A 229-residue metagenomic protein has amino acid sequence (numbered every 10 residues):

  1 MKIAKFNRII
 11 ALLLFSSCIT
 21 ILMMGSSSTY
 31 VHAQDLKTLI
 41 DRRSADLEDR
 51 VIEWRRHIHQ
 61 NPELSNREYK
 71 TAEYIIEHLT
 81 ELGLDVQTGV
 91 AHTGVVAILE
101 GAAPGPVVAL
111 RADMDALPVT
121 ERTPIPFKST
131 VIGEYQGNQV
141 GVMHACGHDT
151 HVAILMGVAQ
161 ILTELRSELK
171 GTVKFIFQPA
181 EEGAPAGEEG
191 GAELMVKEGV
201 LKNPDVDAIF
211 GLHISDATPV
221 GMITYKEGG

Functional and structural regions predicted by a protein language model:
M1-N7: N-terminal secretory signal peptides that target proteins for export/translocation
A11-S26: Bacterial N-terminal signal peptides
S17-T20, I125, Q160, Y225: Hydrophobic alpha-helical membrane context
G25, V31-A33: Boundary at the C-terminal end of the N-terminal hydrophobic targeting segment
Q34-H144, A153-G157, I161-G171: Acidic/His- and Gly-rich active-site-bordering loop/insert found across diverse amide/peptide-bond hydrolases
I132-M143, D149-T150, S167-G229: Histidine/acidic-residue-rich, glycine-tolerant segments that coordinate divalent metal ions
